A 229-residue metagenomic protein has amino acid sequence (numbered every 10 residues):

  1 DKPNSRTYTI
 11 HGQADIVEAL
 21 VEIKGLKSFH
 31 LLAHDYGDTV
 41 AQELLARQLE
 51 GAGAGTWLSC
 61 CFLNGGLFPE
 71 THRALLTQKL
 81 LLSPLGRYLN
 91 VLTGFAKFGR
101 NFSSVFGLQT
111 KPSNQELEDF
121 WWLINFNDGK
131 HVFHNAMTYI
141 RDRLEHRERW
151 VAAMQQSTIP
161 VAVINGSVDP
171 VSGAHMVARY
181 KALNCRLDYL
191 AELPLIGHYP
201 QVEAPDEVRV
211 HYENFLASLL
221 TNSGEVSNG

Functional and structural regions predicted by a protein language model:
D1-A33, A46, G53, V210: Active-site loop/oxyanion-hole signature of alpha/beta-hydrolase fold enzymes
D1-R6, T71-A74, A174-H175: Conserved catalytic-core motifs of eukaryotic protein kinase domains, centered on the activation segment
V17, V21, L31-D35, F120 (+6 more regions): Generic structural signal for small/hydrophobic residues in well-ordered secondary structure, especially within
I23-H72: Conserved hydrolase catalytic core segment
G55-L58, G66-L67, T71-T93: A catalytic-pocket lid/entrance helix-loop region that shapes and gates access to the active site across common
F68-T71, T93-Q155: Conserved alpha/beta-hydrolase catalytic His-Asp/Glu region
Q156-H198: Conserved loop-alpha-helix segment in the C-terminal half of the alpha/beta-hydrolase fold that carries the catalytic
R186-G229: Catalytic active-site module of serine/aspartate enzymes centered on a nucleophile-bearing elbow/loop
